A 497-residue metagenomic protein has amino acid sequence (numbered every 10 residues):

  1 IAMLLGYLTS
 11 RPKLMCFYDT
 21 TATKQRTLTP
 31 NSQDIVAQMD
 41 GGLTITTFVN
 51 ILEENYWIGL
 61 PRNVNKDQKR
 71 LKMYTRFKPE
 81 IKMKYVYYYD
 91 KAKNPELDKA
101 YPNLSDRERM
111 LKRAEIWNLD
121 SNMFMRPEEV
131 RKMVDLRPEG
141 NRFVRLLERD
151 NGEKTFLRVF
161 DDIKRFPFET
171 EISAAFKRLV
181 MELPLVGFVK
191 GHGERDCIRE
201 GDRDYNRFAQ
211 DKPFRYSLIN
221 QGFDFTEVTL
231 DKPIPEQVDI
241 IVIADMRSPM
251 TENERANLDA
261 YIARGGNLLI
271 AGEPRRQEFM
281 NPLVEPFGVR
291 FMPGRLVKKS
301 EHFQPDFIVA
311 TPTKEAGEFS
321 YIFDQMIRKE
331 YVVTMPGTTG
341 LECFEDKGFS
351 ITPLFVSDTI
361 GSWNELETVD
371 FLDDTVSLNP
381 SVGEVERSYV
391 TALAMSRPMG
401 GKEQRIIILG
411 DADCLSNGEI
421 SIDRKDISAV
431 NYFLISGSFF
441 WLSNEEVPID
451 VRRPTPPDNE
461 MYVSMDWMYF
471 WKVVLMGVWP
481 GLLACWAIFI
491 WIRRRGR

Functional and structural regions predicted by a protein language model:
I1-L14, Y18-T44, E169-L185, G193 (+1 more regions): Extracellular ligand-binding/catalytic regions of CAZymes and related secreted enzymes and adhesion modules
A2-R165, E169-A175, L183-P233, D245-M246 (+1 more regions): Juxtamembrane extramembrane loops of integral membrane proteins
Q25, E53, K66, A92 (+13 more regions): Short, surface-exposed, charged/polar-biased interaction segments
Y56-W57, K93-K99, I198, E236-D239 (+3 more regions): Short, solvent-exposed polar/charged micro-motifs at secondary-structure junctions
L71-P79, R109-V134, M250-G266, N431-S443 (+1 more regions): Repeat-unit-sized solenoid/scaffold elements
K91-K93, K232, E315-E318, R452-N459: A general structural signal for short secondary-structure boundary/capping elements
A100-N103, I240-P249, W467-V474: Short, electropositive alpha-helical surface patch
Y205-V447: Acidic, S/T/G-rich, low-cysteine, solvent-exposed domains in lumenal/extracellular/periplasmic regions of secretory
